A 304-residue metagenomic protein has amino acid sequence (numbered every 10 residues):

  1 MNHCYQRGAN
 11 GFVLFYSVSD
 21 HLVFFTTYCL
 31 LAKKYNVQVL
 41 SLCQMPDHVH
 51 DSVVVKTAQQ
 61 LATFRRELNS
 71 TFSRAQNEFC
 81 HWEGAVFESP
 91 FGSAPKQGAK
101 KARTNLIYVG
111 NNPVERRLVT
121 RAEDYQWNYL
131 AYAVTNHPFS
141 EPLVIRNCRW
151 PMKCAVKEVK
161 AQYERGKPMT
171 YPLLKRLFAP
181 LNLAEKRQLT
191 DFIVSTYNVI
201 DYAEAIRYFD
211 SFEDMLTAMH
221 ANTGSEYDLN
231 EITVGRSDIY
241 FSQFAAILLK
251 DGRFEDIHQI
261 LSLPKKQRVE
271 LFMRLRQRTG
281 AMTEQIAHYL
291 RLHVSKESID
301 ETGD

Functional and structural regions predicted by a protein language model:
M1-S41, V55-D304: Short Pro-Cys-Gly-centered "Cys-loop" motif that presents a nucleophilic cysteine in a tight turn
S41-H48: Short, charge-patterned binding micro-sites
H48-K56: Short beta-strand->loop micro-motif that forms the acidic, two-metal-ion catalytic signature in nucleotide-processing
